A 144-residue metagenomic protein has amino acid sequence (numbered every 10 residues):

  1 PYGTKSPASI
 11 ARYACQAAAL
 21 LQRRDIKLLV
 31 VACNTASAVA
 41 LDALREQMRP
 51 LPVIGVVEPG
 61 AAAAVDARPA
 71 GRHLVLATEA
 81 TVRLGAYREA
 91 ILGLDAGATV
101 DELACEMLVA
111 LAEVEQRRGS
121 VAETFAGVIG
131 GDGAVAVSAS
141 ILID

Functional and structural regions predicted by a protein language model:
P1-D144: Non-catalytic structural scaffold of enzyme domains
